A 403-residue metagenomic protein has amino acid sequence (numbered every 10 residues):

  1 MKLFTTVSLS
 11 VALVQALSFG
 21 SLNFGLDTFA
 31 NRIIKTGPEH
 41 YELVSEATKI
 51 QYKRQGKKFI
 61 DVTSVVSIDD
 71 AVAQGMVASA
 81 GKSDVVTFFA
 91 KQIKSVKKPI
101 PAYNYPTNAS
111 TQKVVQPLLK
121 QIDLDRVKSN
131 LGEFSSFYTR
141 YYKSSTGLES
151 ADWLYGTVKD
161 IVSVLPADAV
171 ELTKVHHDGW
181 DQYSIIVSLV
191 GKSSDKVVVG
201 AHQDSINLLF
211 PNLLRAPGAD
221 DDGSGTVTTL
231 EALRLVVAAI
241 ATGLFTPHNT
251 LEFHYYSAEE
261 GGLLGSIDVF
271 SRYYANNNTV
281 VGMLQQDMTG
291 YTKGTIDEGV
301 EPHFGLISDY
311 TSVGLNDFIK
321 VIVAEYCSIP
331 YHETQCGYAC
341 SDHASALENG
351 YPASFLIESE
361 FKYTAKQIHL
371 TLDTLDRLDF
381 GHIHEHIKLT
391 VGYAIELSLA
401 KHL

Functional and structural regions predicted by a protein language model:
M1-S18: Fungal secretory targeting signals
L17-A102: Primarily auto-inhibitory N-terminal propeptides
V86-S144: N-terminal hydrophobic or amphipathic helices/low-complexity stretches enriched in small/hydrophobic/Pro/Gly
K113-I122, S135-T146, T173-V175, P211-D222 (+5 more regions): Second-shell loop/turn segments in exported
R126-V190: A non-catalytic alpha/beta surface segment that caps or lines the substrate-entry region of metallo-dependent hydrolase
V127-S135, E171-K174, S184-S188, K196-A201 (+11 more regions): Structural recognition of the beta-strand scaffold that forms the well-ordered cores of secreted hydrolase catalytic
D181-Y183, L213-G314, F318: Acidic/histidine-rich catalytic neighborhood of metal-dependent amide-processing enzymes
Y291-L403: Active-site-adjacent substrate-binding region of metalloamidase/peptidase-like peptide-processing proteins
